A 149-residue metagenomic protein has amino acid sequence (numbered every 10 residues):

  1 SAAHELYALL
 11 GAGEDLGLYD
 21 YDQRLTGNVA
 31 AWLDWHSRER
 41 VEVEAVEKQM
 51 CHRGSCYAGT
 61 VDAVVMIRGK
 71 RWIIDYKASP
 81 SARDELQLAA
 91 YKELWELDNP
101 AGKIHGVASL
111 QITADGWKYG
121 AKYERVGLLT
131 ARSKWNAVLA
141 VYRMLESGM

Functional and structural regions predicted by a protein language model:
S1-A58: Metal-dependent nuclease catalytic cores that hydrolyze phosphodiester bonds in DNA/RNA, characterized by
D22-R24, K48-M149: Nucleic-acid nuclease catalytic cores
